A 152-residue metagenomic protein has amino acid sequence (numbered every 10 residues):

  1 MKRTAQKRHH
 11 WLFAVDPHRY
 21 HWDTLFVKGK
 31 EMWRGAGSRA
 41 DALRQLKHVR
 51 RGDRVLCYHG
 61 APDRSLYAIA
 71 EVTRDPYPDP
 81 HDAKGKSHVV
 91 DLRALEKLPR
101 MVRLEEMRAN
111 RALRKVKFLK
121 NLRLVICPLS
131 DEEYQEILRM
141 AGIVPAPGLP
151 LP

Functional and structural regions predicted by a protein language model:
M1-R50, V144, P152: Compositionally biased, charged N-terminal/linker segments
T24, M101-M107, L138-M140: Short, charged, solvent-exposed linker or helix-capping segments at domain edges/interfaces that act as flexible hinges
T24-L25, R50, S65, A83-G85: Short glycine/proline-enriched turns and hinge-like loops at secondary-structure junctions
L56-C57, E71: Hydrophobic beta-strand signal
Y58-R64: Short, charged beta-turn/beta-strand-edge "cap" motif at the junction between a beta-strand and an adjacent loop
Y67-C127, D131: Aromatic- and Lys/Arg-enriched surface recognition patch
L129-P152: Charged phosphate-binding loop/patch that engages nucleotide di/tri-phosphates or the phosphate backbone of nucleic
